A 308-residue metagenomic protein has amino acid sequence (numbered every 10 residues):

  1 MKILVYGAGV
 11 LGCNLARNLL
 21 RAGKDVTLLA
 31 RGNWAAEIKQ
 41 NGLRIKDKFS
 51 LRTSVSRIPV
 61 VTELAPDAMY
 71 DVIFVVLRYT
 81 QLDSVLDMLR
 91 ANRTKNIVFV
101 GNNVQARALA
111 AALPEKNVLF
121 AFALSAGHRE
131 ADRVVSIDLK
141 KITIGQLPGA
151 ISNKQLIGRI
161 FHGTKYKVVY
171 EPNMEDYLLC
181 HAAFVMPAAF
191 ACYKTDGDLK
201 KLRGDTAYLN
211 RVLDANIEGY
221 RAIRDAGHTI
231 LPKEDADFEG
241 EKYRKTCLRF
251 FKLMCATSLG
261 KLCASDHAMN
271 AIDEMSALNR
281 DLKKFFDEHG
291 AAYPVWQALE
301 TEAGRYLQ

Functional and structural regions predicted by a protein language model:
M1-L51: NAD(P)+-binding Rossmann beta1-loop-alpha1 motif at the extreme N-terminus of oxidoreductases
I3, D25-V26, I97, V118 (+1 more regions): Hydrophobic anchor at the start of a short beta-strand that flanks the dinucleotide cofactor-binding loop
K24, Y166, H228: Short phosphate-binding/catalytic loops that engage adenosine nucleotides
L43-V60, V185: N-terminal glycine-rich dinucleotide-binding loop that anchors FAD/FMN and/or NAD(P) in oxidoreductases
R52-V135: Rossmann-like NAD(P)(H) cofactor-binding subdomain of soluble oxidoreductases
Q105-A183, P187: Rossmann-fold dinucleotide-binding core
E175-R203, A207-Y220: Active-site-proximal catalytic alpha-helix in oxidoreductases
I217-Y220, R224-Q308: NAD(P)-dependent Rossmann-like dehydrogenase/reductase catalytic/cofactor-binding core
